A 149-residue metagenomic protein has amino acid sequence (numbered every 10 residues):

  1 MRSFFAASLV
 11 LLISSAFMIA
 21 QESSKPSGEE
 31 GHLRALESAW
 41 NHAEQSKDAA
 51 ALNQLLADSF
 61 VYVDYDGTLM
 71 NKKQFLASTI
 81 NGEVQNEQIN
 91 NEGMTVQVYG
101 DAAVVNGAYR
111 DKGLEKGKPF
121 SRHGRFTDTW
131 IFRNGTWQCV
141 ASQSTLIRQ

Functional and structural regions predicted by a protein language model:
F4-F5, I19-Q149: A beta-strand edge to alpha-helix "cap/lid" segment located at domain peripheries
A6-A16: Bacterial N-terminal signal peptides
